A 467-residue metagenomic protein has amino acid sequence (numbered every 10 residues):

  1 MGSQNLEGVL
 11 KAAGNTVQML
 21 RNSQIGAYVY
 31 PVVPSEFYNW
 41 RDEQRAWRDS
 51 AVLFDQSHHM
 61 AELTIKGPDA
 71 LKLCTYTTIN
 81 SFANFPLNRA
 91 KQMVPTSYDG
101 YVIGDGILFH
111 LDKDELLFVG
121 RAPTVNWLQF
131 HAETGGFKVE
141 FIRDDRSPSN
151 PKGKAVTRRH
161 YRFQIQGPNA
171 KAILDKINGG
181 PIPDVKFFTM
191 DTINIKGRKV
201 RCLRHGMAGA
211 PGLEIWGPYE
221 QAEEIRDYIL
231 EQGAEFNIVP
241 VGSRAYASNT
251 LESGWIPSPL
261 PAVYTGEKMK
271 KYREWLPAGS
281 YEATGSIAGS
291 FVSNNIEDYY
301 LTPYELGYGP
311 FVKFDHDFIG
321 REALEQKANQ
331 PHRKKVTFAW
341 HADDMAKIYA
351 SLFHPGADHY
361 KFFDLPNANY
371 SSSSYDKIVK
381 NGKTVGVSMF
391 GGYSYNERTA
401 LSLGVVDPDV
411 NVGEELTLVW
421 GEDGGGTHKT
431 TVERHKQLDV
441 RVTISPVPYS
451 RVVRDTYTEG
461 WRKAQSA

Functional and structural regions predicted by a protein language model:
M1-M93, Y101, K335: Acidic, proline/glycine-enriched N-terminal capping motif
M1-V32, H110-A467: Conserved, structured C-terminal
D42-D49, P95-D105, N194-L203, V385-S388: Short amphipathic beta-strand starts and helix->beta connectors
V52, A61, M93, G106-I107 (+2 more regions): Residue-level detector of beta-strand structural context in well-folded domains
H59-K66, S97, I107-F109, L116-R121: Short secondary-structure transition/capping motifs
N84-P86, P95-Y101, G106-D112, T134 (+1 more regions): Short, charge-rich binding segments
